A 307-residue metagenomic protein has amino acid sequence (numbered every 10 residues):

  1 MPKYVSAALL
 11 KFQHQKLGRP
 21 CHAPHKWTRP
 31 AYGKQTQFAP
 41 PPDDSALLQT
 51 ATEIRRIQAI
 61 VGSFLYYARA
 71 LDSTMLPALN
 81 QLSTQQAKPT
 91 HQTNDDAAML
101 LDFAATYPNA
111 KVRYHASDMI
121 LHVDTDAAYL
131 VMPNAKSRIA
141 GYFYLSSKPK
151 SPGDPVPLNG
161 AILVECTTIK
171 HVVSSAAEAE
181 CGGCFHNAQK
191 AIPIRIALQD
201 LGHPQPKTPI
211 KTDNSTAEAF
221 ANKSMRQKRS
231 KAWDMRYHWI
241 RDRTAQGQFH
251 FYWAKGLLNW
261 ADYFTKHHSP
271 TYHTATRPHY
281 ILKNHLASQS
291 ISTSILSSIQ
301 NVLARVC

Functional and structural regions predicted by a protein language model:
M1-P108, K255: C-terminal reverse transcriptase regions that engage the nucleic-acid substrate
M1-P2, T125-A127, S147, T212-N214 (+1 more regions): Residues immediately flanking
R19-K26, N80, V112-A116, K170 (+1 more regions): Acidic carboxylate-rich catalytic motifs and surrounding loops in phosphoryl-/glycosyl-chemistry enzymes
Y67-A78, S151-V156, K190-I210: Active-site palm subdomain of RNA-directed nucleic acid polymerases
D72, A78, A140-F143, A261-T265: Short, conserved catalytic/metal-binding micro-motifs enriched in Asp/Glu and His
Q85, T167-C307: RNase H-like nuclease module associated with reverse transcription
L101-P133: Structured nucleic-acid-interacting core domains from mobile-element enzymes and related host factors, especially RNase
V123-A177: RNase H-like nuclease fold core
